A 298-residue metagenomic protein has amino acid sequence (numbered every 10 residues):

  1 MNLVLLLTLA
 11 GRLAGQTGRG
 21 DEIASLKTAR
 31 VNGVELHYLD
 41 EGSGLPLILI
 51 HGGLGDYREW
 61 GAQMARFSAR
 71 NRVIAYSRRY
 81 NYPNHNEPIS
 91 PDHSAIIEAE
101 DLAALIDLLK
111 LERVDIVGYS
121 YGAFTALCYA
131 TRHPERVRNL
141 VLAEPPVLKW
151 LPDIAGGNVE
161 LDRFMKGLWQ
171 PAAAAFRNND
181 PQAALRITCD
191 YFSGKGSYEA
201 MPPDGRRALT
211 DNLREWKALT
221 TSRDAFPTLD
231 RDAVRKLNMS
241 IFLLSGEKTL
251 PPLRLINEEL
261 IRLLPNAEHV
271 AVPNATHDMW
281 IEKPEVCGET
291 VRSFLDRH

Functional and structural regions predicted by a protein language model:
N2-L47, R70-N71, D296-H298: Alpha/beta-hydrolase fold catalytic core
V31-P91, L105: Conserved HGGG/HGGXW glycine-rich cap/lid loop of the alpha/beta-hydrolase fold
I96-V114: Conserved acidic catalytic loop of the alpha/beta-hydrolase fold
E112-L151: Conserved hydrolase catalytic core segment
A143-R177: A catalytic-pocket lid/entrance helix-loop region that shapes and gates access to the active site across common
R177-K217: Conserved alpha/beta-hydrolase catalytic His-Asp/Glu region
G205-R262, E268: Conserved serine/cysteine hydrolase catalytic core
N266-H298: Catalytic active-site module of serine/aspartate enzymes centered on a nucleophile-bearing elbow/loop
